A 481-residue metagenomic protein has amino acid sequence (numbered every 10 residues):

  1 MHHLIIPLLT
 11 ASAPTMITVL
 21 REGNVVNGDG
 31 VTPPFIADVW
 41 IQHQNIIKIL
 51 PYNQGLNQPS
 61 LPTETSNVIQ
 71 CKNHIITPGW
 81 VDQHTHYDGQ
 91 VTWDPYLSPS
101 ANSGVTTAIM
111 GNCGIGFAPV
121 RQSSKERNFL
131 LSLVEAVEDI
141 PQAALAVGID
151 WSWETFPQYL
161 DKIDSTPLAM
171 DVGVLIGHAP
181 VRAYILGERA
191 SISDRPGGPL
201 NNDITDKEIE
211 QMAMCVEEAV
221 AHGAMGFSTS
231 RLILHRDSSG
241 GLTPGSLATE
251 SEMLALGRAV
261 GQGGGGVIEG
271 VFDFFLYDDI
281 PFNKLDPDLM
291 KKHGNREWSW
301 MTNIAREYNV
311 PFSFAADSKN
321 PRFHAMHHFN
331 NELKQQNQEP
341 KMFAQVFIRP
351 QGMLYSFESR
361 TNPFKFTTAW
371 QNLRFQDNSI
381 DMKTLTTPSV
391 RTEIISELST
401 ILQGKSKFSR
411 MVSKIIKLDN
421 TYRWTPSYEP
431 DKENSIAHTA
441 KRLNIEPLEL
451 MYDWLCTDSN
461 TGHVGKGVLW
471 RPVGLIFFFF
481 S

Functional and structural regions predicted by a protein language model:
L4-P62: N-terminal metal-binding scaffold of metallo-dependent hydrolase/deaminase domains
P14-T15, T63-S66, K72, I76-P78 (+6 more regions): Short coil/turn connectors at secondary-structure junctions
T18-L20, N57-G111: Replace "His-x-His-based motif
G23, V39, Q44, N73 (+7 more regions): Divalent metal-coordination and catalytic microenvironments
P51, T85-Y87, I348: Short, glycine/acidic-enriched loop or turn micro-motifs at the edges of active sites
H74, H86-G89, C113-G116, F274 (+1 more regions): Acidic, glycine-rich active-site loops and adjacent beta-strand->loop/helix elements that engage anionic groups
W93-G226: Divalent-metal coordination cores built from histidine and acidic residues
Y159-I163, A169-E188, G197-E208, M212-A248 (+3 more regions): Active-site neighborhoods of metal-dependent hydrolases
